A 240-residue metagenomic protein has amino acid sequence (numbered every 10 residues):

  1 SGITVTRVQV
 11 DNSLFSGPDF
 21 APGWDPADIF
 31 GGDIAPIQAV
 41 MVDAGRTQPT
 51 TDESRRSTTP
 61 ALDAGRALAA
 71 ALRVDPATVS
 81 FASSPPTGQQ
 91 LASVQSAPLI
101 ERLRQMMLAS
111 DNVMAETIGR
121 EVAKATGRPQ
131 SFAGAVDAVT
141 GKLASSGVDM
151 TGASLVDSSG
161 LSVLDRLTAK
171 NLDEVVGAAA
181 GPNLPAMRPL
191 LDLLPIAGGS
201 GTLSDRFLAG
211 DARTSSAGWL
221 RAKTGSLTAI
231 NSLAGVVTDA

Functional and structural regions predicted by a protein language model:
S1-Q38: Periplasmic/cell-envelope proteins involved in peptidoglycan metabolism and beta-lactam response
R7-Q9, A39-M41, Q105, T117 (+4 more regions): Generic structural signal for residues positioned in beta-strands
V10, T47-S57, I196, S216-W219: Noncatalytic linker/hinge segments flanking ATPase motor cores
D11-F15, G45-T47, G199, D239: Solvent-exposed coil/turn segments that connect beta secondary-structure elements in extracytoplasmic/periplasmic
D25-I29, G141, R206-A209: Intrinsically disordered, low-complexity boundary segments flanking structured domains
I29-G31, T58, A222-L227: Short Gly/Pro-enriched turn/cap motifs at secondary-structure boundaries
G31, P36, V42-R188: A small/polar active-site loop signature that marks catalytic segments
S154-A240: C-terminal soluble interaction/assembly domains
